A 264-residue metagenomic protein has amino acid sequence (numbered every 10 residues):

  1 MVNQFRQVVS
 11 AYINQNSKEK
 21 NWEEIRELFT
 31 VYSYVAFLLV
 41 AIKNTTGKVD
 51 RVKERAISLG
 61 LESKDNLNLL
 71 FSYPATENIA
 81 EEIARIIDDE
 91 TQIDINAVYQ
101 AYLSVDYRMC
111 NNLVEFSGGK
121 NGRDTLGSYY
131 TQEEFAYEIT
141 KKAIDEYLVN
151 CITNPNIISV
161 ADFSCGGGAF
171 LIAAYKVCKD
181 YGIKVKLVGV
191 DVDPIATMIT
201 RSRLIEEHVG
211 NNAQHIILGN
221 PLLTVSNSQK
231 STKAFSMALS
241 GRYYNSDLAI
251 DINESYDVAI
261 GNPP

Functional and structural regions predicted by a protein language model:
M1-E133, N211-I216: Non-catalytic, mostly N-terminal accessory regions of nucleic-acid modification and defense proteins
D94, Y107-P264: SAM-dependent methyltransferase catalytic region
